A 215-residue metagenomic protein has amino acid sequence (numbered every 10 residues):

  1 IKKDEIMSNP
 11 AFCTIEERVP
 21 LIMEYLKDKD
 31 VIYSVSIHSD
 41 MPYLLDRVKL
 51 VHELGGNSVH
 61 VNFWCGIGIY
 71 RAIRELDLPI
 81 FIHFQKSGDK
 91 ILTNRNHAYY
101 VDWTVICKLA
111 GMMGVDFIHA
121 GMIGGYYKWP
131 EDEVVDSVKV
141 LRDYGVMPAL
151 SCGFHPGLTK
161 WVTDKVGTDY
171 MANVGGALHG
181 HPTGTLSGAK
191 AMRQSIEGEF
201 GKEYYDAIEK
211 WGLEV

Functional and structural regions predicted by a protein language model:
I1-E17, M122-W129: Glycine-rich, proline-tolerant flexible connector loops at the mouths of alpha/beta enzymes
T14, E24-Y25, H60: Conserved, well-structured core segments that form the ligand-binding/active-site neighborhood of functional domains
Y25-I32: Terminal (often C-terminal) interaction modules
D28, Y43-K49, L54-G175, G184-S187 (+1 more regions): Catalytic alpha/beta core domains of metabolic enzymes, predominantly
Y33-S39, N62: Phosphate/diphosphate-binding loops
G184-V215: Extended, intrinsically disordered, low-complexity segments
